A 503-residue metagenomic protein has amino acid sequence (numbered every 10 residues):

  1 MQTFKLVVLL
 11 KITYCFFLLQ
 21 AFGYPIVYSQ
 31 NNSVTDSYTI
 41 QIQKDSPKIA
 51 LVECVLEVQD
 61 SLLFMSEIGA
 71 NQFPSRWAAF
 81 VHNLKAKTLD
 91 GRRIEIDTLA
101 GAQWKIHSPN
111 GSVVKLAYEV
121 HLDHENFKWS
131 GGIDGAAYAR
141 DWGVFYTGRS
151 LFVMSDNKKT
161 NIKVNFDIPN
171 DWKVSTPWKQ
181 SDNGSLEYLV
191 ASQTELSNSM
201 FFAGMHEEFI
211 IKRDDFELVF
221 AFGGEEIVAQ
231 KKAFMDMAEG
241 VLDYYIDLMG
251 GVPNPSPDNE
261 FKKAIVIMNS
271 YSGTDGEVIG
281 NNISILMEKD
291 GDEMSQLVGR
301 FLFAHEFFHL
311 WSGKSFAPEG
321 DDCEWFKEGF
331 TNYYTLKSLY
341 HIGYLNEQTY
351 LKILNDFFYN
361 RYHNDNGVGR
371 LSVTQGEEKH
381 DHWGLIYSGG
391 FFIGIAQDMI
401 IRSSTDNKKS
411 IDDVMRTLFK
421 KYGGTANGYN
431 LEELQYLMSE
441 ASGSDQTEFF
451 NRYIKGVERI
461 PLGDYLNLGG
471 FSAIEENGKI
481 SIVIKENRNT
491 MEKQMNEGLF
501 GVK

Functional and structural regions predicted by a protein language model:
M1-T35: Bacterial Sec-dependent N-terminal signal peptides
N32, T425-K503: Beta/coil-rich, acidic/histidine-enriched accessory regions frequently appended to metallopeptidases
I42-K44, Q72-D134: A surface-exposed beta-strand-loop module
A50-A78, F152-M154, K159-P169: Surface-exposed beta-strand/loop patches in extracellular or lumenal glycoproteins
C54, E207-C323: Juxtacatalytic substrate-recognition/specificity segment
R76-F80, H121, R149-S150, K159-S175 (+3 more regions): Zn2+-dependent metallopeptidase catalytic core
A117-E207: Extended, low-hydrophobicity, Ser/Thr/Pro/Gly-biased non-transmembrane segments
D322-F392, S404, Y422-T425: Acidic/His/Gly-enriched intrinsically disordered linker/tail segments that often contain short helix/coil "MoRF-like"
